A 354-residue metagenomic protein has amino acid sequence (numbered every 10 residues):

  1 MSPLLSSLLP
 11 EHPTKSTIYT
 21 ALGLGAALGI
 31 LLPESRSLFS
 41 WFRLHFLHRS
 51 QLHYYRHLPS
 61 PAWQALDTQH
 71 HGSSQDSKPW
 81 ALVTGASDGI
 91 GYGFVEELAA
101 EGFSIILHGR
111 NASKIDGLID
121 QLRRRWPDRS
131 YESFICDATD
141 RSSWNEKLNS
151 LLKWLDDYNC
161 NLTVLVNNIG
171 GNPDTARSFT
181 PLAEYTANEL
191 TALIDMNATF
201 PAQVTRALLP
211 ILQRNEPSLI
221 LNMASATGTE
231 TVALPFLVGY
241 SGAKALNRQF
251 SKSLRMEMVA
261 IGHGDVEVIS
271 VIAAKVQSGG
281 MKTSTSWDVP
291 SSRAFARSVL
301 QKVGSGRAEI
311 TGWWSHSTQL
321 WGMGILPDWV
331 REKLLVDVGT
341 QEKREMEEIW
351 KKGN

Functional and structural regions predicted by a protein language model:
S40, L44, H48-I106, R110: Canonical Rossmann dinucleotide-binding motif of NAD(H)/NADP(H)-dependent dehydrogenases/reductases, specifically
V83-T84, N167-G170, N197, Q203 (+2 more regions): Structural signature of the Rossmann-like NAD(P)-dependent dehydrogenase/reductase core
R123-S142: Rossmann-fold cofactor-recognition segment
N168-S178: Conserved NAD(P)H cofactor-binding loop of Rossmann-fold oxidoreductase domains
G171, P181-A202, N247: Catalytic Tyr-X3-Lys loop
A187, Q213, P217-A260, A274-K275: Catalytic loop of short-chain dehydrogenase/reductase
M196-E216, R255-M256: Amphipathic alpha-helical dimer-interface segment in Rossmann-like NAD(P)H-dependent oxidoreductases
R255-I325, W329-E332: SDR active-site lid
